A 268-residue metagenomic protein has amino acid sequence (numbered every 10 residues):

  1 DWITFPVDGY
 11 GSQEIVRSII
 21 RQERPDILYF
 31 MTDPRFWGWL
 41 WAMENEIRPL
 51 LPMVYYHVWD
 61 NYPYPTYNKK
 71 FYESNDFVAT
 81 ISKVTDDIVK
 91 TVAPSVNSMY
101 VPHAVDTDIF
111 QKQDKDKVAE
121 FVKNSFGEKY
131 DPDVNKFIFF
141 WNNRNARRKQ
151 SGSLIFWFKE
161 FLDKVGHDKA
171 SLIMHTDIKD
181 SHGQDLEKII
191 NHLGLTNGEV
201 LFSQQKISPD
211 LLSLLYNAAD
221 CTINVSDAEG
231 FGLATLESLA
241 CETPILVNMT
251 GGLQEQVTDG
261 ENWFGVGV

Functional and structural regions predicted by a protein language model:
F5, R17-F36, P52-Y55: Short N-terminal targeting/anchoring amphipathic segment
Y72, S213-A219: Short alpha-helical donor nucleotide-sugar binding micro-motif in glycosyltransferases
V84, A104: Carbohydrate-associated surface elements
Q111-Y130: A short helix/loop element that forms part of the nucleotide-sugar donor recognition site in Leloir-type
K129-K149, I155-F158, L172-I173: Conserved donor-binding/catalytic core segment of Leloir-type glycosyltransferases
G183-D210: Nucleotide-activated donor-binding/catalytic signature segment of Leloir-type glycosyltransferases, i.e., the conserved
D227: Aromatic "clamp/platform" in nucleotide-sugar-dependent glycosyltransferases that forms part of the donor/acceptor
P244-V247, V257-T258, F264-G267: Short hydrophobic beta-strand element within catalytic cores of glycosyltransferases and related nucleotide-activated
